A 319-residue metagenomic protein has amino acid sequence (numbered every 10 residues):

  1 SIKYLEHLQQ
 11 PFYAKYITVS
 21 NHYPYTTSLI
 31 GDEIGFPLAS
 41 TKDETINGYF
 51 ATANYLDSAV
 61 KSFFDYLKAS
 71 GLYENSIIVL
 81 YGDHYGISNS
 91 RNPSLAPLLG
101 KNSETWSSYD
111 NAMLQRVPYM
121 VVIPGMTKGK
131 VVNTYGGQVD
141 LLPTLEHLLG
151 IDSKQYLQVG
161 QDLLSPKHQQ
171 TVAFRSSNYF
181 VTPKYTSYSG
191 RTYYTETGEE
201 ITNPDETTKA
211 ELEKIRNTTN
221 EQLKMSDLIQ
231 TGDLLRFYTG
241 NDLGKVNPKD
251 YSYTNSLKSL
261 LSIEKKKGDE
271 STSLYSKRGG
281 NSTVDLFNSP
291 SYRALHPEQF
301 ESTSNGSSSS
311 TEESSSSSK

Functional and structural regions predicted by a protein language model:
S1-K319: Solvent-exposed soluble domains appended to multi-pass membrane proteins
